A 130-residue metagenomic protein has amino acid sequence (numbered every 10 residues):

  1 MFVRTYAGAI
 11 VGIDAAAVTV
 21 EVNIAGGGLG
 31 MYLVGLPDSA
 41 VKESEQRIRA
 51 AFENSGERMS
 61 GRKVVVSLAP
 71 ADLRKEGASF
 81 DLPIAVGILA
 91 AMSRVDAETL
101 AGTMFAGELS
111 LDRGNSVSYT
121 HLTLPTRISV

Functional and structural regions predicted by a protein language model:
M1-L122, R127: Peripheral, non-AAA+ core regions of ATP-driven protein-machinery
V130: Gly/Pro- and small hydrophobic-enriched strand-loop and loop-to-helix capping segments that sit at the rims
